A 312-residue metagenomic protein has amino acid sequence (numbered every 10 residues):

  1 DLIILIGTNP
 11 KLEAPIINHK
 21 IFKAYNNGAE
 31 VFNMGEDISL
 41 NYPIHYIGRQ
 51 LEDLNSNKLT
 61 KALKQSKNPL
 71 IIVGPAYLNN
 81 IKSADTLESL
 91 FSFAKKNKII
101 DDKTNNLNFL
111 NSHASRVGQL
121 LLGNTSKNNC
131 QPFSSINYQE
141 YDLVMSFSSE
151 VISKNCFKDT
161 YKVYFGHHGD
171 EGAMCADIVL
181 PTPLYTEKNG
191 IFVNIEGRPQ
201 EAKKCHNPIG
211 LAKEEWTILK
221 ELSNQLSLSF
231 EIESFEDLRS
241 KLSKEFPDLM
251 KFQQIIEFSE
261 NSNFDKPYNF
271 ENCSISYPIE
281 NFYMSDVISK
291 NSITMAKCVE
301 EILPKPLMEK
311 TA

Functional and structural regions predicted by a protein language model:
D1-I255, L307-A312: Non-catalytic alpha/beta scaffold blocks inside enzyme catalytic domains
R239-A312: Long, low-complexity segments enriched in small/aliphatic residues
